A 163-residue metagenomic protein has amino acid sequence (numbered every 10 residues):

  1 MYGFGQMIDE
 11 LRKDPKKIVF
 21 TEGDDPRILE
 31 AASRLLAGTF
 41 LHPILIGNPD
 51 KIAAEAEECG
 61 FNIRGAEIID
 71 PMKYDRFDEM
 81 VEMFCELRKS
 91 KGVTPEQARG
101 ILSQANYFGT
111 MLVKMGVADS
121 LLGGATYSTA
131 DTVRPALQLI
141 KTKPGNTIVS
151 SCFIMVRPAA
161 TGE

Functional and structural regions predicted by a protein language model:
M1-E163: Anion-binding alpha/beta catalytic cores of soluble intermediary-metabolism enzymes, centered on
